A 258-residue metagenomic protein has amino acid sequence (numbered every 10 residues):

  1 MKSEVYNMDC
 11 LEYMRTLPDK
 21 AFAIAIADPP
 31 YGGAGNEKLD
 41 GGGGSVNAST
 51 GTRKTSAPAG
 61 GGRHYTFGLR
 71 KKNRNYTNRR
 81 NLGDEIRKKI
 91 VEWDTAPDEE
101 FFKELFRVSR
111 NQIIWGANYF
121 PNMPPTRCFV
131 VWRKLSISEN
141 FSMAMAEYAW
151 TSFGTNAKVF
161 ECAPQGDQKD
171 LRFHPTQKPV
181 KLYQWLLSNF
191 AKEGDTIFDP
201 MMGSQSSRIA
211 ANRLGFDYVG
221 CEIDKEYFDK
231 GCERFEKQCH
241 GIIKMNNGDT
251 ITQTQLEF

Functional and structural regions predicted by a protein language model:
K2-E12, M245-N246: Conserved SAM-binding strand-loop segment of SAM-dependent methyltransferases
L17-A27, Y31-E92, A96-F258: Class I S-adenosyl-L-methionine
